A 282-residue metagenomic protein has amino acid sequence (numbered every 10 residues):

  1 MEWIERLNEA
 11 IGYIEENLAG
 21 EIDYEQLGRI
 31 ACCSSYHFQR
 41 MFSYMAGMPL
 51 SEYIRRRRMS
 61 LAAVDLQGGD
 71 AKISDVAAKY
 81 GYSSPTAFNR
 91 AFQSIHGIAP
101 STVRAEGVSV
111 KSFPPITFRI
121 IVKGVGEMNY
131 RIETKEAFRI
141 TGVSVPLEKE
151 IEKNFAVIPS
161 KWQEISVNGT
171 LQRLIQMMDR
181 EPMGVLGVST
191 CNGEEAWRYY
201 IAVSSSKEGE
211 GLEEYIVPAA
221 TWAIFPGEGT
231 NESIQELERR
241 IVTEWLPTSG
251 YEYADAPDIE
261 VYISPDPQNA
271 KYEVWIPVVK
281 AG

Functional and structural regions predicted by a protein language model:
M1-I4, K280-G282: Short, Lys/Arg-enriched, disordered terminal segments
I4, N8-E25, Y44-Y80, G107-G126: Terminal helix-turn-helix DNA-binding modules in bacterial transcription factors
I14, F38, I241: Conserved hydrophobic/aromatic pocket- or pore-lining residues that grip, position, or stack substrates in active sites
E25-S34, F38, F42, V76-S83 (+2 more regions): Append "Primarily bacterial transcriptional regulators
M41, M45-A46, Y53, I95-H96 (+1 more regions): Alpha-helical structural signal in soluble globular domains
V64-Q67, S74, A78, S83-G282: A solvent-exposed interaction/effector surface
